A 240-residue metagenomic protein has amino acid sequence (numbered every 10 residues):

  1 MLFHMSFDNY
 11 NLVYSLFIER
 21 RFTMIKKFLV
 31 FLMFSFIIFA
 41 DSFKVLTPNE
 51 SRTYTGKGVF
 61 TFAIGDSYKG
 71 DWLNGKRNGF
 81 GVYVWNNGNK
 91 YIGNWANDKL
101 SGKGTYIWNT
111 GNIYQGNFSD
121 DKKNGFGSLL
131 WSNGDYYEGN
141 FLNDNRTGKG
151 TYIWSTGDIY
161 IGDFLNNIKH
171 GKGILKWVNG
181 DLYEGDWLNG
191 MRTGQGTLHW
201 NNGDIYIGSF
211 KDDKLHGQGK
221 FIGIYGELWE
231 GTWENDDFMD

Functional and structural regions predicted by a protein language model:
L2-T23: Short, Lys/Arg-enriched N-terminal segments with co-localized hydrophobic residues within the first ~10-30 amino acids
Y10, Y14-F17, L32-M33, W72 (+1 more regions): A ubiquitous, low-specificity "background" feature that marks scattered single residues across proteins without
I25, F36-D240: Glycine/tyrosine- and acidic-biased, solvent-exposed loop/turn segments at the edges of beta-strands
I25-F31: Sec-dependent signal peptide recognition, specifically the positively charged N-region followed immediately by
